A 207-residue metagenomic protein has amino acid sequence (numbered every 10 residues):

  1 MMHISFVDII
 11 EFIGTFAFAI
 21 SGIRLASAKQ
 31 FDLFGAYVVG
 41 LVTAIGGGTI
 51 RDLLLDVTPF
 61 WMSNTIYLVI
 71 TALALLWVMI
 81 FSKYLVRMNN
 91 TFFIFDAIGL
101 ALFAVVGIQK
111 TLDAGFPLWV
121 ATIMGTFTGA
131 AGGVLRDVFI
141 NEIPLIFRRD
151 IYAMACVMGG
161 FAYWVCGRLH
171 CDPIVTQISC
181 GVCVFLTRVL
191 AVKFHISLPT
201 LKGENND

Functional and structural regions predicted by a protein language model:
M1-F6, D52-M62, V106-V120, V165-T176: Helix-coil boundary and interhelical linker segments in multi-pass alpha-helical membrane proteins
M1-M2, I196-D207: Intrinsically disordered, low-complexity non-transmembrane regions of multi-pass membrane transporters
H3-T15, P59-L73, P117-G129: Structural signature of hydrophobic alpha-helical transmembrane segments
D8-S21, V39-V42: The first (N-terminal) embedded transmembrane alpha-helix
A19-K29, D52, L76-N89, V134-P144 (+1 more regions): C-terminal ends of transmembrane helices
F34-V42, N64-L68, N89-L100, T122-M124 (+2 more regions): Cytoplasmic-side transmembrane-helix entry/capping segments in multi-pass membrane proteins
V38-V42, T49-L55, I123, F127 (+2 more regions): Short, structured motif recognition centered on aromatic/hydrophobic residues
L73-K110: Ordered, amphipathic secondary-structure segments that act as subunit-interaction surfaces in large macromolecular
